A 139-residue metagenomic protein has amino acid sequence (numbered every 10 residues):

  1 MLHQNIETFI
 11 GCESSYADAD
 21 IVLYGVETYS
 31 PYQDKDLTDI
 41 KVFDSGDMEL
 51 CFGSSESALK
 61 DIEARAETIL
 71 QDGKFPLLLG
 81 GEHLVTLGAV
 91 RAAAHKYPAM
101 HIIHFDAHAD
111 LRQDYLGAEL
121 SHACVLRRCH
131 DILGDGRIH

Functional and structural regions predicted by a protein language model:
M1-H139: Conserved alpha-helical scaffold segments that buttress catalytic/binding sites
